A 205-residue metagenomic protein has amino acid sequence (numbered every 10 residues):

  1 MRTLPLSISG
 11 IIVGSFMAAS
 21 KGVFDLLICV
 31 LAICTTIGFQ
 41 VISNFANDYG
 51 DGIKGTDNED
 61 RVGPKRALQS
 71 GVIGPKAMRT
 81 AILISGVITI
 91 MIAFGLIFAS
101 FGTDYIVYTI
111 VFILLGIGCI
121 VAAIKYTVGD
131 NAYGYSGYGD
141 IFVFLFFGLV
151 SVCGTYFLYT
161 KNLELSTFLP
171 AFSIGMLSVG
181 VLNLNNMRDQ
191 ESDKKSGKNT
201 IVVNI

Functional and structural regions predicted by a protein language model:
M1-L27, L31, D130-N131, V143: Topogenic membrane-insertion module of multi-pass membrane proteins
P5-V13, I141-T155, V202-I205: Small-residue-rich segments of transmembrane alpha-helices in multi-pass membrane proteins, especially helix faces
L6, S43-N47, K54-G55, A93: Alpha-helical transmembrane segments and their lipid-water interface positions in multi-pass membrane proteins
V13, K21-A46, F112-I120, L165-L184: Membrane-embedded alpha-helical segments that form the functional core of polytopic membrane enzymes, especially those
A19-V23, D48, G52-T56, F98-Y105 (+3 more regions): Transmembrane helix-loop junctions in multipass membrane proteins, especially transporters and channels
S20, V143-Q190: Functional transmembrane core segments of multi-pass inner-membrane proteins
A46-V87, V179-I205: Solvent-exposed interhelical
P64-N162: Intramembrane alpha-helical segments
